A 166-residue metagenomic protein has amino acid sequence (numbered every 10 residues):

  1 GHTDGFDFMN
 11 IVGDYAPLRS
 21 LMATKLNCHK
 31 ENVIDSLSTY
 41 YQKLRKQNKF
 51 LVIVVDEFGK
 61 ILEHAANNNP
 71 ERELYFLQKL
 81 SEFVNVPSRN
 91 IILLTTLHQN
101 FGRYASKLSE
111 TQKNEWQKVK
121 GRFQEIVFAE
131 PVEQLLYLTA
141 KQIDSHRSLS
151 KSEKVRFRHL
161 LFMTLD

Functional and structural regions predicted by a protein language model:
G1-L26, V33-Y41, L51: AAA+ P-loop NTPase catalytic core
T3-S20, E82-D166: Conserved P-loop NTPase catalytic core
T24, A65-A66, K107-L108: Short coil/turn segments at secondary-structure boundaries
L26-H29, E73, S109-T111, D144: Generic alpha-helical propensity signal that fires on short helical segments and nearby coil/disordered stretches
N27-G59, H64-A66, E71-F83, P87: Mid-core helix/loop region of P-loop NTP-binding domains shared across ATPases and GTPases
